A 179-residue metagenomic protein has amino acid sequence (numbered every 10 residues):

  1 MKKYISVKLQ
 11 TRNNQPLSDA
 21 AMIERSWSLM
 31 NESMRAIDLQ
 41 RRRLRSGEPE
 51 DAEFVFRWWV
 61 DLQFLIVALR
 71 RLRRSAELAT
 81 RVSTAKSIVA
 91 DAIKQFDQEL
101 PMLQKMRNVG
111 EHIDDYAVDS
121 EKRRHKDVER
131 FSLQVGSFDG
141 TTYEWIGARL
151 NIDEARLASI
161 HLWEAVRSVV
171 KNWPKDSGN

Functional and structural regions predicted by a protein language model:
M1-E99, H125-N179: Amphipathic alpha-helical interface segments
D97-E121: Histidine-centered, metal-coordinating catalytic motifs and their short helical/loop contexts
